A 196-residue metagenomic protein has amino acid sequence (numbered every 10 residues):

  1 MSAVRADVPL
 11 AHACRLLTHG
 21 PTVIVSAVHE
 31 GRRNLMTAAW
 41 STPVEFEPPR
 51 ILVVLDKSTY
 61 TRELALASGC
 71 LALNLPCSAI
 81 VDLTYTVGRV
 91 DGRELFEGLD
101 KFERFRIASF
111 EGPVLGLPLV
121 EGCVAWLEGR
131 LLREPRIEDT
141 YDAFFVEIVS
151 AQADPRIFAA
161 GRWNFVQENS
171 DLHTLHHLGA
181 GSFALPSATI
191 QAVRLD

Functional and structural regions predicted by a protein language model:
M1-D196: Basic, polyanion-binding surface patches
